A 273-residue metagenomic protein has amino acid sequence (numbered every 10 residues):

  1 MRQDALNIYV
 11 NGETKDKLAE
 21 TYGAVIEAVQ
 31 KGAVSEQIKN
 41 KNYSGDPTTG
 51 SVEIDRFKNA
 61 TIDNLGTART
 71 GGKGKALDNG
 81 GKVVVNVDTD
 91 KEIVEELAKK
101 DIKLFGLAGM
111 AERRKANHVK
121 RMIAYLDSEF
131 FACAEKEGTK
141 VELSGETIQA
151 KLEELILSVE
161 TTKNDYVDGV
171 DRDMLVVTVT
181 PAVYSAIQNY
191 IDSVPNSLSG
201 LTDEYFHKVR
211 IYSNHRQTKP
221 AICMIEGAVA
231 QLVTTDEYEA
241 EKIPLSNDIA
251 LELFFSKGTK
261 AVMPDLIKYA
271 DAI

Functional and structural regions predicted by a protein language model:
M1-Q30, D271-I273: Short, intrinsically disordered N-terminal pre-domain segments
R2-Q3, T234-I273: Extended, compositionally biased alpha-helical segments that mediate assembly or anchoring
E13, V29, R113, N117 (+2 more regions): Alpha-helix boundary/N-cap detector
D16-D90: Assembly/oligomerization interface modules of large self-assembling protein complexes
G80-E142, N247-F255: Long, contiguous amphipathic alpha-helices that act as assembly "spine/axial" helices in icosahedral shell and virion
E95-K100, V177-V183, H215, I225-E226 (+1 more regions): Helix N-cap / beta->alpha transition motif
K136-V209: Extended, solvent-exposed, turn-rich assembly/linker loops in the middle of proteins
S199-T235: Glycine/small-residue-rich hydrophobic helix-like segments
